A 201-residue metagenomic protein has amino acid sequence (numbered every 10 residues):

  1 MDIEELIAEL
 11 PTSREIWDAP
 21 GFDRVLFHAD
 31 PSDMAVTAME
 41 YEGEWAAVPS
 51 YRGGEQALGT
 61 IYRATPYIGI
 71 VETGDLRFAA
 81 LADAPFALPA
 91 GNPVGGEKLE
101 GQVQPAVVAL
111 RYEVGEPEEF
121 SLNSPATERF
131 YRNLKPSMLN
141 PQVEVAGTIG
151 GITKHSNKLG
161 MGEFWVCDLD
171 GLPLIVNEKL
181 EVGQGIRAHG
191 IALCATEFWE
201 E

Functional and structural regions predicted by a protein language model:
M1-E55: N-terminal ordered "arm"
A29-P31, E40-G43, S50-M161: Structural detector for short beta-strands of small beta-barrel domains
V48, A79-A82, P173-K179: Short amphipathic beta-strand/extended segments with alternating polar/hydrophobic composition
G96, G101, V176-I191: Short nucleic-acid-contacting surface segments enriched for D/E, G, S/T with interspersed K/R
A146, V166-D168, R187-H189: Beta-strand secondary-structure signal
G151-T153, G171, A192-C194: Beta-strand elements of well-folded, non-transmembrane domains
G160-L174: Short, basic/aromatic beta-hairpin or loop at an interaction surface
I191-E201: Short, Lys/Arg- and Gly-enriched loop/turn segments at beta-strand edges
